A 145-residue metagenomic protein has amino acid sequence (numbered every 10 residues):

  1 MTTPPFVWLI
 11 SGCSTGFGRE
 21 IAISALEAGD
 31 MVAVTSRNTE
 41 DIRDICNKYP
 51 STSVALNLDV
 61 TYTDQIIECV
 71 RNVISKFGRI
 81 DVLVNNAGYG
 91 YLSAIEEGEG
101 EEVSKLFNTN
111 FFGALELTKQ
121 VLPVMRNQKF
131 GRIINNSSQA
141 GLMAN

Functional and structural regions predicted by a protein language model:
S14-G16, N38: Conserved glycine-rich cofactor-binding loop
A28-D44: Conserved glycine-rich Rossmann-like NAD(P)H-binding loop of the short-chain dehydrogenase/reductase
L58-E68, G100-E101: The beta1-alpha1 cofactor-binding region of Rossmann-like NAD(H)/NADP(H)-dependent oxidoreductases
N72-N85, Y91: A glycine-rich helix->loop->beta "capping" turn within Rossmann-like NAD(P)(H)-dependent oxidoreductase domains
A94-I95, E99-S104: Substrate-binding pocket helix/loop in short-chain dehydrogenase/reductase
T118-K119: A short, exposed helix-loop element centered on a Lys and neighboring polar residues
S138: Residue(s) in the substrate-gating loop at a strand-loop-helix junction that position the organic substrate next
